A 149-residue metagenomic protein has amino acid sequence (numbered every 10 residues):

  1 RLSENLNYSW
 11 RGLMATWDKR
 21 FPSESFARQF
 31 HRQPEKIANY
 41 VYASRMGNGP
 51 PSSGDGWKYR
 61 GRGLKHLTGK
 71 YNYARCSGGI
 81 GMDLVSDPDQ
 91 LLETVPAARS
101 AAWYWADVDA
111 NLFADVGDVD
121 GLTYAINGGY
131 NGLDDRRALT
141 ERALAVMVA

Functional and structural regions predicted by a protein language model:
R1-N5, N111, G129-R136: Secretory-pathway/luminal and periplasmic proteins that interact with or process carbohydrate-rich
R1-W103: Peptidoglycan-targeting cell-wall enzymes and recognition modules
G56, A110-V116: Surface-exposed acidic, glycine-flexible loop patches that form ligand/cofactor-binding and adhesion interfaces
G69, A114-G132: Acidic helix/loop microenvironments that form the catalytic cleft of cell-wall polysaccharide enzymes
R99, W103, D120, Y124 (+1 more regions): Solvent-exposed, polar/charged alpha-helical surfaces in well-ordered, non-transmembrane soluble domains, broadly
A102, A106-N111: Extended serine/threonine-enriched, polar tracts that run as long, contiguous segments within proteins
A125-A149: Low-complexity, Gly/Ser/Thr/Pro-rich intrinsically disordered linker/tail segments
